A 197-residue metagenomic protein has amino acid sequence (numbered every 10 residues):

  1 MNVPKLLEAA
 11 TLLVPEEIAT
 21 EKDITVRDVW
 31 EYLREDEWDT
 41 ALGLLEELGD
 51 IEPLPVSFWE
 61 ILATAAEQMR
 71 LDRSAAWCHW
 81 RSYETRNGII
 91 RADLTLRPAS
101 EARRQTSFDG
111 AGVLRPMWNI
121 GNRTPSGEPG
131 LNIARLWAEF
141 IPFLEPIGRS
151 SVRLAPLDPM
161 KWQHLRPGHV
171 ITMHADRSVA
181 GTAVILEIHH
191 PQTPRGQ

Functional and structural regions predicted by a protein language model:
M1-G88: C-terminal-biased regions
T85-Q197: C-terminal effector/interaction modules appended to NTPase cores
